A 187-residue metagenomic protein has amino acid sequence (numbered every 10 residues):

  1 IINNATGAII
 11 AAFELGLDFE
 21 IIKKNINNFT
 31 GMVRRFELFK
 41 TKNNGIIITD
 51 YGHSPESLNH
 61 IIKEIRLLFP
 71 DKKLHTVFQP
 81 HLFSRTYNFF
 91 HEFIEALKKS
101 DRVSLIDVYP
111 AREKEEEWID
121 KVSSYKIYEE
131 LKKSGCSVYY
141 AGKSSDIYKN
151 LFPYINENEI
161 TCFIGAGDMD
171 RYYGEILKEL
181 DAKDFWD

Functional and structural regions predicted by a protein language model:
I1-R102: Nucleotide phosphate-binding/pyrophosphate-handling subdomain across enzymes that bind or process nucleotide phosphates
H60-I62, N88-F90, E116-E117, F152 (+1 more regions): Short amphipathic alpha-helical segments
K63-L67, H91-E95, K121-V122, E157 (+1 more regions): Short, solvent-exposed amphipathic alpha-helical segments in soluble enzyme and RNA/protein-processing domains
L74-P80, L105-R112, I164: Short beta-strands and strand-loop turn motifs
F83-S84, A111-R112, D168-R171: Short, active-site-adjacent cap segments at secondary-structure transitions
L97-E157: C-terminal helical cap/extension that packs against the catalytic core of soluble nucleotide-cofactor enzymes
V108, E179-D187: Short, flexible loop segments at boundaries between secondary-structure elements
D146-K178: A glycine-rich beta-strand to alpha-helix segment that forms a phosphate/ribose-binding loop at ligand/cofactor sites
